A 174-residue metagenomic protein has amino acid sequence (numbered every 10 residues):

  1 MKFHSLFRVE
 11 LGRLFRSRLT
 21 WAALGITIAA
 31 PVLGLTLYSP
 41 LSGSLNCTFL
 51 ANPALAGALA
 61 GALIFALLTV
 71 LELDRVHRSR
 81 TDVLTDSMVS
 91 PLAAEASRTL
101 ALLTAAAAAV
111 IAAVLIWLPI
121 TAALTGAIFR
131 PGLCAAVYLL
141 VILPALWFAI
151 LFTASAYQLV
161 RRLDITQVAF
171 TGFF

Functional and structural regions predicted by a protein language model:
M1-L24: Aromatic- and glycine-rich beta-strand/loop motifs that create alpha-glucan
A23-A30, L163-F174: Central hydrophobic cores of alpha-helical transmembrane segments in multi-pass integral membrane proteins
L24, A51-G61, L103-A107, G132-A145 (+1 more regions): Alpha-helical transmembrane segments of polytopic membrane proteins
T27-L33, A96-T125, A149: Hydrophobic alpha-helical transmembrane segments that constitute the membrane-spanning cores of multi-pass membrane
G43, I116-Y138: Membrane-interfacial helix-loop-helix connectors in multipass membrane proteins
N52-R78: Long, hydrophobic alpha-helical segments
V70-A105: Helix-loop-helix units of permease transmembrane domains in multi-pass membrane transporters, especially ABC
A135-R161: Hydrophobic alpha-helical transmembrane segments of polytopic membrane proteins
